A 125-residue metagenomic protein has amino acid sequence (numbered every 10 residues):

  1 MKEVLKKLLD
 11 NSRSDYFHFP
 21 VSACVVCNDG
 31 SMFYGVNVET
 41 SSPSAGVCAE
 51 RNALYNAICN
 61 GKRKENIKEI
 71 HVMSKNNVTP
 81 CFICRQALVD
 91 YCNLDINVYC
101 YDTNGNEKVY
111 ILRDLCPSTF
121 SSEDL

Functional and structural regions predicted by a protein language model:
M1-S14, R63-L125: C-terminal binding/interaction regions
Y16-H18: Short solvent-exposed loop/turn micro-motifs enriched in small/polar/acidic residues
P20-C27: Short beta-strand scaffold segments in enzyme catalytic cores
C27-D29, T103-N104: Short acidic-glycine loop/turn motifs at beta-strand connectors
S31, N60-K64: Short helix-capping/linker segments at secondary-structure and domain boundaries
S31-M32, E107: Hydrophobic "anchor" residues
V36-N52: Compact, glycine-rich, soluble single-domain proteins
N52, N56-N60: Feature captures the catalytic cores and cofactor-binding loops of soluble hydro-lyases/lyases that act on carboxylate
